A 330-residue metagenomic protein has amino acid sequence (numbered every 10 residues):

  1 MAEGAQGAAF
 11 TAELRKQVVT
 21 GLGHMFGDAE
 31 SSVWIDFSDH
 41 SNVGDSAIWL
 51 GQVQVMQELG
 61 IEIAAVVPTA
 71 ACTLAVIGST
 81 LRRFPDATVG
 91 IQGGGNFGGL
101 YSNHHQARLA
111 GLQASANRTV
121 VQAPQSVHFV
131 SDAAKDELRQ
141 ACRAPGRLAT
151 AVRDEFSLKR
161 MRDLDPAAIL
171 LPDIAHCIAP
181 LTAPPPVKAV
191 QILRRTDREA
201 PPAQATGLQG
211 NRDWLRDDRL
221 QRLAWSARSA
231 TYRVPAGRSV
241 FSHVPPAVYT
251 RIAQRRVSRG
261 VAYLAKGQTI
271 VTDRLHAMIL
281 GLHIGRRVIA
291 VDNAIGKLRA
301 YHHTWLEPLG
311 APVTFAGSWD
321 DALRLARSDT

Functional and structural regions predicted by a protein language model:
M1-T330: Active-site anion-handling motifs in enzyme catalytic cores
